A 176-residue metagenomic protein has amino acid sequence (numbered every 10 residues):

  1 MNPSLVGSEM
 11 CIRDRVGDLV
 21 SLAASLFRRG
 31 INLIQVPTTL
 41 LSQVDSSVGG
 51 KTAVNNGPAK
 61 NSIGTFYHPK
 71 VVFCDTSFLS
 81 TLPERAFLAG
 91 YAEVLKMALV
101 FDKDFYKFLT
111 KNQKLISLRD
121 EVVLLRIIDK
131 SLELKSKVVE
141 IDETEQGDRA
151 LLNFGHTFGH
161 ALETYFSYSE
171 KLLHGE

Functional and structural regions predicted by a protein language model:
M1-I12: Single conserved hydrophobic/aromatic residue that forms the stacking wall/gate of nucleotide- or nucleobase-binding
L5, L40-L41, L152: Generic leucine side-chain signal with a strong bias for well-ordered alpha-helical environments
I12-D14, D45, G155: Conserved phosphate-binding and hydrolysis motifs of nucleotide-dependent enzymes
I12-R13, P37, L173-E176: Active-site nucleophile and cofactor-binding loops and adjacent substrate-binding regions of central metabolic enzymes
R15-L22, Q43, H160-A161: Short glycine/serine/threonine-rich phosphate/pyrophosphate-binding segments that cradle anionic phosphate groups
V16, F73, F154: Generic enzyme active-site microenvironment
S21-L115: A glycine/threonine-rich phosphate-anchoring loop and its flanking beta-alpha core in nucleotide/phosphate-binding
N112-E176: Active-site segments that bind and position negatively charged phosphate/pyrophosphate groups
